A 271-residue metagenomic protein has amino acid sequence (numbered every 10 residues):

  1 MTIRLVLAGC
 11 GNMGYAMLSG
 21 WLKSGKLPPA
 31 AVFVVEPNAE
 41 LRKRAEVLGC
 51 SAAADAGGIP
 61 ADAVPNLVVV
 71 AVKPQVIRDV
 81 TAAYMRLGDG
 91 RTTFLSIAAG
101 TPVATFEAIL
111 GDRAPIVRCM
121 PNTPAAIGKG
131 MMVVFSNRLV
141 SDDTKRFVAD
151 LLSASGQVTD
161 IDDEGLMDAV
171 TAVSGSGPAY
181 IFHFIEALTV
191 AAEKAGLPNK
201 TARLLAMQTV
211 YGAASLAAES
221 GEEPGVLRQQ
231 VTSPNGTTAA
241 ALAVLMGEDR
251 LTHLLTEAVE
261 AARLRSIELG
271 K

Functional and structural regions predicted by a protein language model:
M1-G58, L67, E193-K194: NAD(P)+-binding Rossmann beta1-loop-alpha1 motif at the extreme N-terminus of oxidoreductases
P28-V32, G90-T92, P115, K200: Short acidic capping loops at alpha-helix termini that bridge into adjacent secondary structure
V32, R42, P198-L205, L227 (+1 more regions): Small-residue helix-packing motif on alpha-helices
A39, V47-L48, A56-V134, R138: Rossmann-like NAD(P)(H) cofactor-binding subdomain of soluble oxidoreductases
L87, T105-P115, M131-A169, F182-E219 (+1 more regions): Internal alpha-helical scaffold of NAD(P)-dependent oxidoreductase catalytic cores
L166-A172, P224-Q229: Short pre-catalytic strand/loop immediately N-terminal to key active-site residues, enriched for Gly-Thr
M207-K271: NAD(P)-dependent Rossmann-like dehydrogenase/reductase catalytic/cofactor-binding core
